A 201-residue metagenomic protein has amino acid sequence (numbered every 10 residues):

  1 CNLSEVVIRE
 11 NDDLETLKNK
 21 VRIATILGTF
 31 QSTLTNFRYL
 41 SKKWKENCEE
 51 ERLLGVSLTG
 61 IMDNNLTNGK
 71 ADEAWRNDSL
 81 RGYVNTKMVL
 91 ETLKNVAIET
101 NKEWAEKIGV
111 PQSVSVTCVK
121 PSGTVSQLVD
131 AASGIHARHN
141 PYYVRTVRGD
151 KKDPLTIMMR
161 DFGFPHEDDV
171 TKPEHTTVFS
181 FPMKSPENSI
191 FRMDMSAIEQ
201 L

Functional and structural regions predicted by a protein language model:
C1, I23, L54-S57, K94-A97 (+3 more regions): Active-site-proximal structural scaffolding
C1-A71, V147: Function-dense linear segments that define catalytic or interfacial modules in macromolecule-processing proteins
C1-E5, E50-N65, Q112-H139: Conserved phosphate/anionic-ligand binding catalytic regions in large, soluble enzymes, centered on
N2, T16-N19, N85-V89, T100 (+2 more regions): Exposed alpha-helical structural elements
E5, E10, E15, E46-E51 (+8 more regions): Glutamate identity and glutamate-enriched acidic tracts
E10, V21, T25-R38, E50 (+2 more regions): Catalytic alpha/beta core of large soluble enzyme barrels
D12-L17, E73-V84, I190-Q200: General structural signal for secondary-structure boundaries
T35-K45, G60, N65-P121: Internal maturation/activation junctions in enzymes
